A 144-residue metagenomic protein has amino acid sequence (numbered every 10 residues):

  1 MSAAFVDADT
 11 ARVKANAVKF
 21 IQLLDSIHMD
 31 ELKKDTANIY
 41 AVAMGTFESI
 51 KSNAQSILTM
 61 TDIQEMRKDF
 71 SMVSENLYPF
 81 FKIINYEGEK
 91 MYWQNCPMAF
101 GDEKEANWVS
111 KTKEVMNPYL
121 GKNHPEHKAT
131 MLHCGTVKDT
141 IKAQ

Functional and structural regions predicted by a protein language model:
M1-Q144: Mature extracytoplasmic or organellar-lumen-exposed domains after removal of signal/transit peptides
